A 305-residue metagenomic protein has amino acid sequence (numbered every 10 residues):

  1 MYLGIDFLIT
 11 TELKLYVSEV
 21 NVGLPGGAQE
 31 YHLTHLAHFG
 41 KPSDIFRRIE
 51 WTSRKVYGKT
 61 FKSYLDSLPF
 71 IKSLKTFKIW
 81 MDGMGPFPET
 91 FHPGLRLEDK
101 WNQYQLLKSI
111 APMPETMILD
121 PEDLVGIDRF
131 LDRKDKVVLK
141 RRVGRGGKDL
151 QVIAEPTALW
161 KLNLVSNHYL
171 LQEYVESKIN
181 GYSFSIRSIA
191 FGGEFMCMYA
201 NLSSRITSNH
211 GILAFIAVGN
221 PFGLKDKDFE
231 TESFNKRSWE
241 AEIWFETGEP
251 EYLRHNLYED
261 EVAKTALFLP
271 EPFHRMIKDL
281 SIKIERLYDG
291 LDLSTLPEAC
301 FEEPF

Functional and structural regions predicted by a protein language model:
M1-L24, Y199-A200, F222-F305: Conserved metal-phosphate-binding beta-hairpin within the catalytic cores of diverse ATP-dependent phosphoryl-transfer
I5-I9, Y16-V20, Q103, L139 (+2 more regions): Conserved catalytic-core segments centered on acid/base and nucleophilic motifs
L8-I9, K14-Y16, D132-D135, V152-E232: Phosphate-binding site of ATP-dependent enzymes
K14-Y16, Q29-K41: A short alpha/beta connector and helix-capping loop motif
N21-Q29, G147, N201-S208: Glycine-rich phosphate/pyrophosphate-binding beta-alpha loops
L24, H35-E98, A111-M117: A short, GP-enriched loop/loop-strand-helix hinge that lies immediately N-terminal to, or at the N-terminal rim
L36-L68, L202-E240, R275, I282-E285: Active-site "cap" helix and flanking loop/linker of ATP-utilizing ligase/carboxylase catalytic domains
F91-S183: Active-site nucleotide/adenylate-binding loops and adjacent lid/helix of ATP-dependent enzymes
